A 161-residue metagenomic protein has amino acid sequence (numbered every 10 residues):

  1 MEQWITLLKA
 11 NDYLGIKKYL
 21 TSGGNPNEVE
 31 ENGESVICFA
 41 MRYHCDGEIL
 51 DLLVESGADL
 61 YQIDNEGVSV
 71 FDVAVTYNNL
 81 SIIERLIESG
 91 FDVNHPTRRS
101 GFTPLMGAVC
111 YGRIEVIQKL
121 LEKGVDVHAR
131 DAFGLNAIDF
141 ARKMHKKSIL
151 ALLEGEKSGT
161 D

Functional and structural regions predicted by a protein language model:
M1-S35, R42, D51, E55 (+1 more regions): Intrinsically disordered, low-complexity regulatory segments in ankyrin-centric signaling systems
M1-T6, A10, K123, A132-L135 (+1 more regions): Ankyrin-repeat-protein effector appendages
M1-W4, V29-I37, I63-S69, P96-T103 (+1 more regions): Ankyrin-repeat boundary/"N-cap" motif
T6-N11, F39-D46, V73-N79, G107-R113 (+1 more regions): Ankyrin repeat A-helix N-terminal signature
G15, E48-I49, S81-I82, E115-V116 (+1 more regions): Conserved ankyrin/ankyrin-like repeat signature
K18-N25, D51-D59, E84-D92, Q118-D126 (+1 more regions): Ankyrin repeat domain, specifically the short helix-to-loop turn at the C-terminus of the second helix of each repeat
M41-R42, N65-G90, N94-R99: Alpha-helical adaptor scaffolds
N94-N136, F140: Ankyrin-repeat and related helical/solenoid repeat scaffolds used for protein-protein interactions
